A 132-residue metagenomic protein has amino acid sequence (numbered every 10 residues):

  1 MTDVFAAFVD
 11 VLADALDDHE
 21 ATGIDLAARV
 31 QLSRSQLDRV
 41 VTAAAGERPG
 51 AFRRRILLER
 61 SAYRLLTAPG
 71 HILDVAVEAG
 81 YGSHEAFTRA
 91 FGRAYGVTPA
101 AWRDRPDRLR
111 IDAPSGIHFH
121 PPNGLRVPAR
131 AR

Functional and structural regions predicted by a protein language model:
M1-Q36, A43-A44, R48, R60-R132: Alpha-helical bundle regulatory/interaction domains
